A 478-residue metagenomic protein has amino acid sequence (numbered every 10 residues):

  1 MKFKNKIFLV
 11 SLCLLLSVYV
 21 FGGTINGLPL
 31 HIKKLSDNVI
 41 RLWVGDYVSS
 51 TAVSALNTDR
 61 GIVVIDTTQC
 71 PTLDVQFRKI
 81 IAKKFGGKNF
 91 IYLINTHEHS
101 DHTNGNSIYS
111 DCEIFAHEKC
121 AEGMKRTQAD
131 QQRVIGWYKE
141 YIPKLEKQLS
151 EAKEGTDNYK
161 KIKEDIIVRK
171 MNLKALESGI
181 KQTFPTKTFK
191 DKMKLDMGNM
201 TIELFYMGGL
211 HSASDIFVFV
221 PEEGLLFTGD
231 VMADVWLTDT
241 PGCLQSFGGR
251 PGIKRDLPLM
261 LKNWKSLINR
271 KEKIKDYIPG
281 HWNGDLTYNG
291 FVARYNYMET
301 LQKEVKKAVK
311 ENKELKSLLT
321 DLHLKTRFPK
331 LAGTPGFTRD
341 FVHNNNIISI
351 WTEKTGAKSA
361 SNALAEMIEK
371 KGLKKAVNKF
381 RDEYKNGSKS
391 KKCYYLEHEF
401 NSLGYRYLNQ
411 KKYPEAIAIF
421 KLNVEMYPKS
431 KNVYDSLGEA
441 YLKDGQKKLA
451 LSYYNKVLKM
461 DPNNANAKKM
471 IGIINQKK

Functional and structural regions predicted by a protein language model:
G27, K34, E122-M207, L261-I268: Metallo-beta-lactamase
I32-K83, I216-V231: Conserved beta-strand hairpin/beta-sheet module of binuclear metal-dependent hydrolase folds, prominently
R60-G61, T72-A116, E272-I274: Active-site metal-binding motif and surrounding structural segment of the metallo-beta-lactamase
G61-V63, Q69-P71, K194, T201-T300: Metallo-beta-lactamase
E151-K153, D157-K174, N269-K273, G284-S390: Accessory terminal helices/loops
